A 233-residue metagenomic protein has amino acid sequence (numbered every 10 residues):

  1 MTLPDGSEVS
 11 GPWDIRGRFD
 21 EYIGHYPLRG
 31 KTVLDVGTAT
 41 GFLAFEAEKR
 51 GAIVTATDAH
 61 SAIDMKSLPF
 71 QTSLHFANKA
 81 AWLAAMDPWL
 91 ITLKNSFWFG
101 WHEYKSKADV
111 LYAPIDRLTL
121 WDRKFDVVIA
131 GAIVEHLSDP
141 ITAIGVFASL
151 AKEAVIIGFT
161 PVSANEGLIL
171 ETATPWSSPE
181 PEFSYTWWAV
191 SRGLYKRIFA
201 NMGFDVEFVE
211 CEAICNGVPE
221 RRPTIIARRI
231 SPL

Functional and structural regions predicted by a protein language model:
S10-G30: Conserved alpha-helix/loop element of class I SAM-dependent methyltransferases that forms part of the SAM/SAH-binding
K31-A39: Conserved class I S-adenosyl-L-methionine
F42-F45, K49-Y112, R117: Class I SAM-dependent methyltransferase SAM/SAH-binding core
L93-G100, T186-G203: Short alpha-helix
T119-V128: A short acidic, Gly/Pro-enriched loop at the edge of an enzyme's catalytic core that lines a small-molecule cofactor
V127-S138: A short SAM/SAH-binding and catalytic strip from SAM-dependent methyltransferases
I141-A154: A short glycine-rich, Lys/Arg-flanked "PGG" loop and its adjoining helix->strand segment in the class I
I156-P179: Conserved class I S-adenosyl-L-methionine
